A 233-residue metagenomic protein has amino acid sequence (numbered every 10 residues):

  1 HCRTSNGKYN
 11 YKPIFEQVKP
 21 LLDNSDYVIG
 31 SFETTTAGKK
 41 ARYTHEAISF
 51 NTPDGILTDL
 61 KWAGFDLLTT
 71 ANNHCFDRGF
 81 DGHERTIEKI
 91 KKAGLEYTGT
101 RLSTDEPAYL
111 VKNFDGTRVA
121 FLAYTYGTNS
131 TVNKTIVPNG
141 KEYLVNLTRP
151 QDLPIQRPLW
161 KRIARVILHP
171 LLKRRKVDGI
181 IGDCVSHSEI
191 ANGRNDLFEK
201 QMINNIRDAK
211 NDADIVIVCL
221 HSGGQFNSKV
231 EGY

Functional and structural regions predicted by a protein language model:
H1-Y233: Acidic, metal/ion-coordinating pockets
